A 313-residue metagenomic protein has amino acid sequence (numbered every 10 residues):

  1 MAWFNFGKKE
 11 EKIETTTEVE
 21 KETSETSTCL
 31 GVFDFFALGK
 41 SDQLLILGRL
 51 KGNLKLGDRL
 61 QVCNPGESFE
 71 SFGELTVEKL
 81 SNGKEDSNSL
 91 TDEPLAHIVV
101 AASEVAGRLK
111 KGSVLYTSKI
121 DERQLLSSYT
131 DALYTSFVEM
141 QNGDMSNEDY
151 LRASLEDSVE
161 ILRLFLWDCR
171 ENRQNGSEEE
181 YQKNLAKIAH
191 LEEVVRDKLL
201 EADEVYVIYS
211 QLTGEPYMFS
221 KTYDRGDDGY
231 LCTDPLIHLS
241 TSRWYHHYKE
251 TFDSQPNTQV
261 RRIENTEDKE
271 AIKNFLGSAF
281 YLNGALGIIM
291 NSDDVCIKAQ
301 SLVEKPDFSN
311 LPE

Functional and structural regions predicted by a protein language model:
M1-E11: Polybasic, Ser/Thr-rich amphipathic helices
K9-E25: Acidic, proline-/serine-/threonine-rich low-complexity intrinsically disordered repeat tracts
T16-E20, K55-R59, R163, Q174-E179: Long, low-complexity, highly charged intrinsically disordered regions that are enriched for acidic
E20-S27, D197-E201: Extreme N-terminus of proteins, especially the signal/transit-peptide cleavage junction and the first residues
T26-G48, R59-A132: Beta-strand/loop-dominated core regions that host nucleotide or nucleotide-derived cofactor-binding catalytic loops
L50-G52: Non-cytosolic beta-sheet module surface loops
K55-C63, Y245-H247: Ordered, small/hydrophobic-rich secondary-structure cores
Y129-H238, R243-E313: Conserved NAD+-utilizing ADP-ribose enzyme module
